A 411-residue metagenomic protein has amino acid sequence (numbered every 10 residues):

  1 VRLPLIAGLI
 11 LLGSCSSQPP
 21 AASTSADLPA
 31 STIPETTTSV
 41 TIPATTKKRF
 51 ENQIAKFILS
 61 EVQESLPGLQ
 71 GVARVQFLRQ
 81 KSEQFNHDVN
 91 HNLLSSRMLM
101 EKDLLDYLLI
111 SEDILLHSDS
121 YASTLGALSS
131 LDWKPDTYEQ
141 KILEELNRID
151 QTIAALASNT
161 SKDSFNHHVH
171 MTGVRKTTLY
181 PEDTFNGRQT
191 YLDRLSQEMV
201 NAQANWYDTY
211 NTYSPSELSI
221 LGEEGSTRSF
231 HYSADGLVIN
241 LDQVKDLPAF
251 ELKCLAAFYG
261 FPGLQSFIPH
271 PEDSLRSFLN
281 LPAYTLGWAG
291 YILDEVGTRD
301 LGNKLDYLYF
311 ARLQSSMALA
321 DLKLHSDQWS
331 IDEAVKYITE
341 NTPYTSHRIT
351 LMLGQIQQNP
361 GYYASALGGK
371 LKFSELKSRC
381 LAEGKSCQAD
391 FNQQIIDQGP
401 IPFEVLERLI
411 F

Functional and structural regions predicted by a protein language model:
R2-G8: Sec-dependent signal peptide recognition, specifically the positively charged N-region followed immediately by
G13-S14: C-terminal motif of bacterial Sec signal peptides marking the signal peptidase cleavage site
S17-F411: N-terminal maturation segment of proteins
